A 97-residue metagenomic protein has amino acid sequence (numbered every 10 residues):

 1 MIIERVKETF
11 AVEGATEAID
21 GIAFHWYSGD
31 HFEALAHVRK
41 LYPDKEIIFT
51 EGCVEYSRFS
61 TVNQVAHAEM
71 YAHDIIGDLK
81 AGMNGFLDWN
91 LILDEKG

Functional and structural regions predicted by a protein language model:
M1-V62, E69-M70: Active-site neighborhood of glycoside hydrolase catalytic domains
F49-V54, R58-G97: Aromatic/acidic polysaccharide-binding cleft in carbohydrate-active enzymes
